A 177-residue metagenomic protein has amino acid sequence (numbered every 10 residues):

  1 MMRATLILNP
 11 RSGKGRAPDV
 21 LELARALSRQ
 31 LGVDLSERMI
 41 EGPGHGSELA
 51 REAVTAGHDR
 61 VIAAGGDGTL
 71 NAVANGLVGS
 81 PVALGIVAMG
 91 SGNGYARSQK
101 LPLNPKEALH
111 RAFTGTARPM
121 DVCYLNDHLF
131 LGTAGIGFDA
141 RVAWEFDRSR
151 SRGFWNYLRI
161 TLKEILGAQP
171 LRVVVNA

Functional and structural regions predicted by a protein language model:
M1-V61, N71: ATP/NTP phosphate-donor binding region
P18-V20, V73-L77, R97-Q99: Short amphipathic alpha-helical segments
R29-L31, V78-A83, V87-A177: Catalytic core of DAGKc-family lipid kinases
A63-A64, I86: Short beta-strand scaffold positions
D67: Polar, low-complexity loop segments and adjacent catalytic/binding residues used for recognizing and processing sugar
